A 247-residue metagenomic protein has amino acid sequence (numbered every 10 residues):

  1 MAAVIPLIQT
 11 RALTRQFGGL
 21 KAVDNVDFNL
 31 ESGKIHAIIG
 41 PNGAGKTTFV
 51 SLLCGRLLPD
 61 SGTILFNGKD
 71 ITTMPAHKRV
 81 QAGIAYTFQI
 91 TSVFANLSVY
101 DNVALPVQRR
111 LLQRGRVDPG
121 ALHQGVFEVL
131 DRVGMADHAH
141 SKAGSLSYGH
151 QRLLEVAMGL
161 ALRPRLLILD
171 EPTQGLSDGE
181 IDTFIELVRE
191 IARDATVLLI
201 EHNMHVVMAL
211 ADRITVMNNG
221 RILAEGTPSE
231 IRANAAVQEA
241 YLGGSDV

Functional and structural regions predicted by a protein language model:
A2-V247: Glycine-rich phosphate-binding loops of nucleotide-dependent enzymes
